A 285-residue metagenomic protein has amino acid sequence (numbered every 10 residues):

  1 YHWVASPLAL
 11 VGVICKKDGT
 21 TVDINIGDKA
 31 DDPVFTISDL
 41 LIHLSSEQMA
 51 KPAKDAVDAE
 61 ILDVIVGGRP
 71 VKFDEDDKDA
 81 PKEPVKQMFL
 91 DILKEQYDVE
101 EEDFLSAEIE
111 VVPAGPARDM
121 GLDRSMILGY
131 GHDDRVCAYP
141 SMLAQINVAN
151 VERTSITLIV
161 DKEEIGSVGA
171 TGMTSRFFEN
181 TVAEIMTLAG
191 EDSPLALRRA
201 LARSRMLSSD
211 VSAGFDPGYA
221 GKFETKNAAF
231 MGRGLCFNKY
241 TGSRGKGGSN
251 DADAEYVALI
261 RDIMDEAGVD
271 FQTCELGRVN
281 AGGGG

Functional and structural regions predicted by a protein language model:
Y1-G285: N-terminal hydrophobic/helix-forming segments and targeting peptides
